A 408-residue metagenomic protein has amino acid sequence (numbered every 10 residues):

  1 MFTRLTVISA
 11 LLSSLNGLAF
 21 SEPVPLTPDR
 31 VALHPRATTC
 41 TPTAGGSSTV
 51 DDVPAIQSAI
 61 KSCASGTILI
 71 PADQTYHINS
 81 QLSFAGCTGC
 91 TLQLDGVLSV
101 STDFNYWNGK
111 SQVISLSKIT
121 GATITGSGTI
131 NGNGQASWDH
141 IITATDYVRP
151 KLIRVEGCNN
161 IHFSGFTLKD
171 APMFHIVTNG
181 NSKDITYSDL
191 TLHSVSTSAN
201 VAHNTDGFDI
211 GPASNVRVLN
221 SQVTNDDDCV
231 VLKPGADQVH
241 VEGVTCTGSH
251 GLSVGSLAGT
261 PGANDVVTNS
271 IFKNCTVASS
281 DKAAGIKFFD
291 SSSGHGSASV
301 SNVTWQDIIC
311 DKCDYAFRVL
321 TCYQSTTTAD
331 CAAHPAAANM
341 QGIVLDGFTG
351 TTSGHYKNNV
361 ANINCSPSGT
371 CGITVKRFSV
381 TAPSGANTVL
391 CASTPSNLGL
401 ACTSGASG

Functional and structural regions predicted by a protein language model:
F2-I8, S14-G408: Extracellular/periplasmic carbohydrate-active domains that bind, remodel, or depolymerize complex polysaccharides
